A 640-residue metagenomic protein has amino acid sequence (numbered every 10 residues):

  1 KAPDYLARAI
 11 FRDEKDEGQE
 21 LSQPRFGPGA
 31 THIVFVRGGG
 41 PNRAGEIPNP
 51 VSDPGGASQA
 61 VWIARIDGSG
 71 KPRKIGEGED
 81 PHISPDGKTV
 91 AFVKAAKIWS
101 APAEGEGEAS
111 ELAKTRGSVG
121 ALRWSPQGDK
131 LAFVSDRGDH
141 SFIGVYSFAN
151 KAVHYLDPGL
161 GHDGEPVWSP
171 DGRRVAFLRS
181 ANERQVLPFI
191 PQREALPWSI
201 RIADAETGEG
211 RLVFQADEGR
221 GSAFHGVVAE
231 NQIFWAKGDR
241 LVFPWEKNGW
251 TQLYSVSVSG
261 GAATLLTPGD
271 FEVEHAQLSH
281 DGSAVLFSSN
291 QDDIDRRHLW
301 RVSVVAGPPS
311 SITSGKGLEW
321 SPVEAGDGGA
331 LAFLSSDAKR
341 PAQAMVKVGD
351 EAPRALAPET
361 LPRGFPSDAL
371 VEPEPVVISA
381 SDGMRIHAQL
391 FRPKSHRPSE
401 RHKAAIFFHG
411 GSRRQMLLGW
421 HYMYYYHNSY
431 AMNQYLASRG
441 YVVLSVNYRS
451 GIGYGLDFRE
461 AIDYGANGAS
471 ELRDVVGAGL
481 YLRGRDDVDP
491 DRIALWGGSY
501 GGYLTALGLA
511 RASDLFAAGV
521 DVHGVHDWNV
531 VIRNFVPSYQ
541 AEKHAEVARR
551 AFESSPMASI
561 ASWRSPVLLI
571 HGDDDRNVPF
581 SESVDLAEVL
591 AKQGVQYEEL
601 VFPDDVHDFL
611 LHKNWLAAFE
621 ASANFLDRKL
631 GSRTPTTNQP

Functional and structural regions predicted by a protein language model:
L6-A7, F11-D13, G210-E230, E359-P373: Surface-exposed loop and turn segments in beta-propeller and other repeat-based domains that flank or scaffold
K15-Q19, R37-A60, K74-G76, A91-E108 (+12 more regions): A flexible loop/linker signature enriched in serine peptidases of the S9 family
Q19-R25, H225-A236: Signature of short aromatic-glycine-proline-rich micro-motifs recurring in repeat-based ectodomains
P28-G29, P85-D86, P126-Q127, P170-D171 (+3 more regions): Residue-level detector of Asp-centered blade-edge/turn motifs that repeat once per structural unit in beta-propeller
I33, V90, L131, G172-V175 (+3 more regions): Hydrophobic beta-strand positions that form the internal "hydrophobic ladder" of WD40/Gbeta-like beta-propeller blades
R65-S69, P102-E106, S147-K151, A205-G208 (+3 more regions): Short loop/turn segments that connect beta-strands within beta-propeller blades
G238, W320-P640: Serine-hydrolase catalytic core recognition
